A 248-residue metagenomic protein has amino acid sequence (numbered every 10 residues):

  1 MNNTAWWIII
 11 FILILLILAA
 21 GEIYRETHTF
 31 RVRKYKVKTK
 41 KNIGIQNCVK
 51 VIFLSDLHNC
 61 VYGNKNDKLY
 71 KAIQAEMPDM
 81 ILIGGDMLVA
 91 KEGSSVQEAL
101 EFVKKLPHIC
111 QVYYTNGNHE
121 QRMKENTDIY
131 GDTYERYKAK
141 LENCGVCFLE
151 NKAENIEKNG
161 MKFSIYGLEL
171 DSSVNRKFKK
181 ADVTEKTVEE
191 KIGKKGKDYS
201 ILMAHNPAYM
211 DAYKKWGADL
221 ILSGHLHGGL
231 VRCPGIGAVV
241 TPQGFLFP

Functional and structural regions predicted by a protein language model:
M1-I45: N-terminal membrane-anchoring alpha-helices
K38-I52, V146, A153-I165, K195-K197: Beta-strand-turn-beta hairpins that frame and shape the catalytic cleft of phosphate-ester-processing enzymes
I45-C147: Membrane-embedded segments
L54-N59, G85-M87, N118-E120, K152-A153 (+3 more regions): Active-site metal-binding loops of divalent metal-dependent hydrolases
L57-Y62, V89-G93, K177-K180, Y199-S200 (+1 more regions): Short, flexible loop segments at the rims of nucleotide/cofactor-binding pockets, characterized by
D79-M80, Y113, V146-C147, F163 (+2 more regions): Short, Asp-centered acidic motifs that coordinate Mg2+ and/or phosphate in catalytic or ligand-binding sites
K124-G145, K158-S200, M210-D211, W216: Binuclear metal-dependent hydrolase catalytic cores centered on His/Asp/Glu-rich metal-binding motifs
N143, I201, N206-P248: Conserved beta-sheet core of the metallophosphoesterase superfamily
